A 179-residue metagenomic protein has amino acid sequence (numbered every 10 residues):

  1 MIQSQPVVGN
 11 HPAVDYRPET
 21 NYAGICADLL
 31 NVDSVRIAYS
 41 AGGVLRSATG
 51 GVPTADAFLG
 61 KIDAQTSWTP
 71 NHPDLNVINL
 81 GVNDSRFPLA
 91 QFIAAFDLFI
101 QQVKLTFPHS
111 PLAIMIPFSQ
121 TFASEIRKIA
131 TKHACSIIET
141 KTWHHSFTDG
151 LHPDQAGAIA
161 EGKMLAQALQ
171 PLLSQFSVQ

Functional and structural regions predicted by a protein language model:
I2-I93, I116, Q120-A123, H152: Conserved SGNH/GDSL esterase-like catalytic core that processes O-acyl groups on lipids and polysaccharides
A23, A27, D97-I100, A123 (+2 more regions): Extracytoplasmic/secreted envelope proteins and their assembly/folding machinery, especially bacterial periplasmic
L30-V35, H72-N76, P108-L112, H133-S136 (+1 more regions): Loop/turn elements at helix/coil->beta-strand transitions in domains of secreted/extracellular proteins
V77-N83, D97-R127, K132, E139: Active-site segments of SGNH/GDSL-like serine hydrolases that catalyze O-acetyl group transfer/hydrolysis on lipids
F92, F96, A158: Aromatic/hydrophobic pocket-lining residues that form the small-molecule binding cavity in soluble enzyme cores
S136-E139, D154-A156: Long, contiguous interaction/targeting segments characteristic of exported/extracellular or secretory-pathway proteins
T140-G150: Short helix/strand-capping connector loops at secondary-structure junctions
D149-Q179: Histidine-centered active-site loop/cap adjacent to the catalytic His in serine esterases/O-acetyl transfer systems
